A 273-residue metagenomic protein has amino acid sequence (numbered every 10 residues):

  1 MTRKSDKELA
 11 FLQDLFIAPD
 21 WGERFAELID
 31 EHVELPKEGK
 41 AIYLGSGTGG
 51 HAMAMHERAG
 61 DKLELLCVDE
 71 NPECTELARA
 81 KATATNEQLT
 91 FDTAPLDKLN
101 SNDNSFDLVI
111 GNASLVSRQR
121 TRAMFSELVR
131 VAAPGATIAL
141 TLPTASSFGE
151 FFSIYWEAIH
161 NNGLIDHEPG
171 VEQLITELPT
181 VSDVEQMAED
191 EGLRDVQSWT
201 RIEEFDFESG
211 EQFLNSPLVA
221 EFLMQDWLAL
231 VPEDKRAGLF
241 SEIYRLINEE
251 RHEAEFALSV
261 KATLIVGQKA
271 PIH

Functional and structural regions predicted by a protein language model:
L12-L28: Conserved SAM-binding loop and adjacent beta-strand
K40-L99, A123: Class I SAM-dependent methyltransferase SAM/SAH-binding core
D61, A132-T137: Short glycine-dipeptide loop
D97-V109: A short acidic, Gly/Pro-enriched loop at the edge of an enzyme's catalytic core that lines a small-molecule cofactor
L108-R122, L142: A short SAM/SAH-binding and catalytic strip from SAM-dependent methyltransferases
R122, T137-E208: Conserved catalytic/acceptor-binding region of the Class I
V196-H252: C-terminal helical/coil "lid" or tail adjacent to the Rossmann-like core of SAM-dependent
S216-P217, A262-H273: Core SAM-dependent methyltransferase catalytic element
